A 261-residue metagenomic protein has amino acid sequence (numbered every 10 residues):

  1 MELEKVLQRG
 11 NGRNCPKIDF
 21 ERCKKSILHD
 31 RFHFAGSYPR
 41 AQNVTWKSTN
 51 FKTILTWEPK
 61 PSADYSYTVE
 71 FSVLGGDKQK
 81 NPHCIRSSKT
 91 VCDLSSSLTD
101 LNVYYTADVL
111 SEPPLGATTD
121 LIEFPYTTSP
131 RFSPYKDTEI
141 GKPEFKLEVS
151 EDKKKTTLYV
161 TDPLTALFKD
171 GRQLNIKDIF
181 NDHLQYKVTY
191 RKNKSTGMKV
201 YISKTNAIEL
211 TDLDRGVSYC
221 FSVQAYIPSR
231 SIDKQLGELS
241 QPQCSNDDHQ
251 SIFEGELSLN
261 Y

Functional and structural regions predicted by a protein language model:
M1-Q42: N-terminal Sec-dependent signal peptide, specifically the hydrophobic helical h-region
G36-V44, T138-K146: Proline-enriched interdomain boundary motifs that mark the N-terminal boundary and often initiate the first structured
F51-S62, L94, V149-F180: Conserved aromatic anchor
T56-K60, E70-S72, Y105-P113, T161-P163 (+2 more regions): Structural signature of extracellular immunoglobulin-like
T68-V103, I179, H183-D214: Recognizes extended acidic, P/S/T-rich segments that occur within or adjacent to Ig-like beta-sandwich modules
C92-E123, A207-D233: Beta-strand-rich modules
G116-K136, P228-S258: Extracellular fibronectin type III
T161-D162, E256-Y261: Eukaryotic intrinsically disordered, low-complexity regulatory regions
